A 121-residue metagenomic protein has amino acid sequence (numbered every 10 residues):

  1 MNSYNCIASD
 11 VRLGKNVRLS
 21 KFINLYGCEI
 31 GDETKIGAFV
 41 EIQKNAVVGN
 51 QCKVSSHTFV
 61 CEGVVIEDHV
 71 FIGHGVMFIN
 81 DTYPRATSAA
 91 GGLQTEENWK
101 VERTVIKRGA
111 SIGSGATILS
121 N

Functional and structural regions predicted by a protein language model:
M1-R12, R18-N121: Flexible, glycine/small-residue-enriched loop-and-beta-strand segment within the central core of proteins
